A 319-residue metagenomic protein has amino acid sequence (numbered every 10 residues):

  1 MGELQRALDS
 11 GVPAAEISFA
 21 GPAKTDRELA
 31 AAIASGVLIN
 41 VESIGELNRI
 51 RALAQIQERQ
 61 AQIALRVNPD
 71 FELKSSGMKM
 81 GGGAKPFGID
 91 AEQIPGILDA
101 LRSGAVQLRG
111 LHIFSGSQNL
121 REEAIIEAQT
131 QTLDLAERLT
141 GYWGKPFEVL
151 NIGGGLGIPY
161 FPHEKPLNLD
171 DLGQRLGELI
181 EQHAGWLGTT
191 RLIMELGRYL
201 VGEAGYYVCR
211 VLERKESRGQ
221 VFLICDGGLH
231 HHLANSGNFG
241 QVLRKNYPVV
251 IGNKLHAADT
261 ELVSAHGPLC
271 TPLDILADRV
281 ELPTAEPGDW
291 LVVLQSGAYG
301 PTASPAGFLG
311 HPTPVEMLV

Functional and structural regions predicted by a protein language model:
M1-V149, I158, L179, A184 (+1 more regions): Active-site-proximal beta-alpha core segment in soluble small-molecule metabolic enzymes
D26, Q93, S115, R121 (+6 more regions): Basic, gly/Ser/Thr/Pro-rich low-complexity segments located predominantly at protein N termini
F71-L73, G116, E148-E164, I193-A204 (+1 more regions): Flexible glycine/acidic-rich beta-alpha junction loops that bind and position SAM and/or redox cofactors in anaerobic
K74-S76, M80-K85, G116, L156 (+4 more regions): Glycine-rich, flexible loop/turn motifs
G82, I89, L111, S117 (+5 more regions): Gly/Ser/Thr-rich helix-start
R121-A128, P159-L172, V201-E213, D278-E281: Short glycine/threonine-rich loop-to-helix capping motif typified by GTGT followed within a few residues by an Asp-Pro
E137, K145-E148, L167-Q174, E178 (+2 more regions): Acidic/histidine-enriched ion/cofactor-binding microenvironments in catalytic or ligand-binding pockets
R175, L187-V319: Charged (often Lys/Glu-rich) extended helix/loop segments that serve as interaction or gating elements
